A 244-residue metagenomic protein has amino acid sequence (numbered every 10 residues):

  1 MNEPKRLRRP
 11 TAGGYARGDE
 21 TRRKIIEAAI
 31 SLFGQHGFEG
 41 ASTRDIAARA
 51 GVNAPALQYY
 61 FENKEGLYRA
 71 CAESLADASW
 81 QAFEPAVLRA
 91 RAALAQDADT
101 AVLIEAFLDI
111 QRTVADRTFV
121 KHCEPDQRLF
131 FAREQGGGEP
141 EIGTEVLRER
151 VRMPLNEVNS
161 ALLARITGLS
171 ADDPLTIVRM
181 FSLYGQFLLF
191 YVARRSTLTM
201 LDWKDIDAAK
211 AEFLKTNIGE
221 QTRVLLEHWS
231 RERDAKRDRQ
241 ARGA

Functional and structural regions predicted by a protein language model:
M1-R9, D109, T113-V120, E149-V178 (+1 more regions): C-terminal peripheral helix-coil segments that are non-catalytic and often amphipathic
R9-Y15, T21: Short Lys/Arg-rich basic patches
D19-E27, F61-R91: An amphipathic alpha-helix adjacent to DNA-recognition modules
K24, L32-S74: Helix-turn-helix
R69, E73, D77, L129 (+3 more regions): Generic alpha-helical structural context detector
E84-C123, T176-M180: Hydrophobic alpha-helical connector segments
F119-V146, R194-M200: Amphipathic alpha-helical segments used for helix-helix packing
